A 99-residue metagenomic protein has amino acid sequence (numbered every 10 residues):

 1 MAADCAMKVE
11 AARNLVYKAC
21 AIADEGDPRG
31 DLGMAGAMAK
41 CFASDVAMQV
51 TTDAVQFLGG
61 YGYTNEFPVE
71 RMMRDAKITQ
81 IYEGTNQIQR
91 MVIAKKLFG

Functional and structural regions predicted by a protein language model:
M1-G99: Alpha-helical interface subdomain recognition
